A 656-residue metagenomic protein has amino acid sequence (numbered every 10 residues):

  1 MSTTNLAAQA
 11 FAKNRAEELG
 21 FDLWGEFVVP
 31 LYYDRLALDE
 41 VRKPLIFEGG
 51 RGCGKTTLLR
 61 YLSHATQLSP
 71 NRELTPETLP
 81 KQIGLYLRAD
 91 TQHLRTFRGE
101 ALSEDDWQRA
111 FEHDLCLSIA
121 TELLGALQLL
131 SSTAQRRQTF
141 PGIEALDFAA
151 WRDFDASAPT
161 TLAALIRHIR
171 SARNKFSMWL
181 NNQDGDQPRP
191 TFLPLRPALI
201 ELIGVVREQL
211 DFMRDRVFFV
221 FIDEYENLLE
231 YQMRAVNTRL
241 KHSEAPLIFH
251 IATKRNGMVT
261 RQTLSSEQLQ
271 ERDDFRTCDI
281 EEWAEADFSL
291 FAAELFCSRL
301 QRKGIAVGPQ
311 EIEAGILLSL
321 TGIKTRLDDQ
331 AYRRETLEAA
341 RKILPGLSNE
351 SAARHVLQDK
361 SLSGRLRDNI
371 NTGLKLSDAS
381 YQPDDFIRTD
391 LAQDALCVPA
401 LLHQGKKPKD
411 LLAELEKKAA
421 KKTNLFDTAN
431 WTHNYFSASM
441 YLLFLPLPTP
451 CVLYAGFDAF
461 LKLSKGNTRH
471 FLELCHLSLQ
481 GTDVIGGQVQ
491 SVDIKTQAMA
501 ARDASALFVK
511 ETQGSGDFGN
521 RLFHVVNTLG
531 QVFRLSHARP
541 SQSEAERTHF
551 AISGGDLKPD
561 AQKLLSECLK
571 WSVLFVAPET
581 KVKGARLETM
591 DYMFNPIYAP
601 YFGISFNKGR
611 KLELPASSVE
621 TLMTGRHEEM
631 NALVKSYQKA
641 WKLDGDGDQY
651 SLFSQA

Functional and structural regions predicted by a protein language model:
M1-R88, F97-E100, D105: Walker A/P-loop-proximal flanking segment of P-loop NTPase domains
E26-L31, R35-V41, E100-A101, I200-L202 (+4 more regions): Short linear interaction motifs
R42, P80-I83, R216, E244-I248 (+1 more regions): Short glycine-/polar-rich loops that comprise or flank the Walker A/P-loop and associated switch/sensor motifs
T56-E208, E271-Q393: P-loop NTPase nucleotide-binding core
D184-A252, L264-S265: Conserved Walker B catalytic segment
A252-G257, T468: A short beta-strand-to-loop transition that corresponds to the Sensor-1 phosphate-sensing loop of AAA+ P-loop ATPases
M258-D274: Short regulatory helix/loop adjacent to the ATP-binding pocket of P-loop NTPases
T336-A656: C-terminal leucine-rich, beta-strand-based interaction scaffolds used for sensing/assembly
